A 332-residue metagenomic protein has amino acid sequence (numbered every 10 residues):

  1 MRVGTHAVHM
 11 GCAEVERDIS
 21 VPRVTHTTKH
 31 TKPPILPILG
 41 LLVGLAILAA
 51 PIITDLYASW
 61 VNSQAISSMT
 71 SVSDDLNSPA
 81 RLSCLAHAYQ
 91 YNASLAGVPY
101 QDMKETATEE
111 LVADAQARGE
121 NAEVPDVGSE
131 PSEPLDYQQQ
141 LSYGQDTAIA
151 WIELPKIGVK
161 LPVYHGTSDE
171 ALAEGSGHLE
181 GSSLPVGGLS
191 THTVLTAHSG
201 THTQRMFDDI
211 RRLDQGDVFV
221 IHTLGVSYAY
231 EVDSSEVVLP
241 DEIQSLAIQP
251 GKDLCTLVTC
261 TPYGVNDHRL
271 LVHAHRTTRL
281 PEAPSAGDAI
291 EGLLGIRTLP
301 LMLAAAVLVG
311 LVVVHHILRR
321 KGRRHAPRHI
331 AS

Functional and structural regions predicted by a protein language model:
M1-G4, R269-L271: Short conserved micro-motifs at the rims of enzyme active sites and ligand-binding pockets
R2-H30, R324-S332: N-terminal Lys/Arg-rich, disordered targeting/topogenic segments
H26-I296: Solvent-exposed, non-transmembrane regions of membrane-associated and secreted proteins
G287-S332: C-terminal single-pass membrane-anchor helix
